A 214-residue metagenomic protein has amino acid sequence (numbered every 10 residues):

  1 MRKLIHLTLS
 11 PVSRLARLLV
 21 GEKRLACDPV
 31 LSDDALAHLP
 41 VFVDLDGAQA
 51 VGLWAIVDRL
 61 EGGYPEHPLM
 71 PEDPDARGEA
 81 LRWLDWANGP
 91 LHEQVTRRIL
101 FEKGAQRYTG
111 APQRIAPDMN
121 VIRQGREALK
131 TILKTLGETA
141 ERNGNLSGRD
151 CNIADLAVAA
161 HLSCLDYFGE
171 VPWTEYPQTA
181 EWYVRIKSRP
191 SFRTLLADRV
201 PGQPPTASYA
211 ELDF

Functional and structural regions predicted by a protein language model:
M1-R123, D213: GST-like domain detector, emphasizing the conserved glutathione-binding G-site in the N-terminal thioredoxin-like
L7, I153, R199: Short, solvent-exposed turn/loop segments enriched in Gly/Ser/Thr/Pro and often Arg
D28-V30, G148, W173, T194-L195: A local structural micro-motif
A55, Q178, S191: Residue-level recognition of oxygen-bearing side chains
E72, T194-G202: Short, flexible loop/turn segments with low-complexity composition
A87-S188: GST-like fold's C-terminal all-alpha helical module
R199-F214: Acidic/histidine-enriched, glycine/proline-rich intrinsically disordered or flexible terminal extensions
